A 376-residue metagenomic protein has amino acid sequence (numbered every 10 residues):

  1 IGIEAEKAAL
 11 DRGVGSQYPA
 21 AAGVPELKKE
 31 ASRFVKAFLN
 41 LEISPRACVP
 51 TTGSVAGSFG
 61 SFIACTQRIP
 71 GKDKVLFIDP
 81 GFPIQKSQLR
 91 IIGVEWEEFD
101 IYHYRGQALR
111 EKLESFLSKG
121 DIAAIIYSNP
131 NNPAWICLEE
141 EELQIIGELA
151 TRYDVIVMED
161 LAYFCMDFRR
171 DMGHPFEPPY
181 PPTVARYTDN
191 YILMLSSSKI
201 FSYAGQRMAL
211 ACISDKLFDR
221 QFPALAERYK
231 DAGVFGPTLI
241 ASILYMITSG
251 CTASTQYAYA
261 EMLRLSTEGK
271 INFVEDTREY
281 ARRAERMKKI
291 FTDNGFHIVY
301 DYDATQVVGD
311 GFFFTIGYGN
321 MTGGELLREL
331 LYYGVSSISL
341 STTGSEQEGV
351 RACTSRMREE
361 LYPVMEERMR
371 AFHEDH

Functional and structural regions predicted by a protein language model:
I1, V55, F82-P83, H103-Y104 (+10 more regions): Short, solvent-exposed loop/turn segments at secondary-structure junctions
I1-P19, A37, V155, Y245-I247 (+3 more regions): N-terminal "arm"/small-domain region of PLP-dependent enzymes with the aminotransferase-like
E4-K7, Y187-R278: Conserved core segment of the aminotransferase class I/II
D11-Y153, M158, F164-Y187, I192: Conserved core of the PLP fold type I
A22, P50, F168-R169, F201 (+2 more regions): A short beta-turn/loop motif at secondary-structure boundaries
P25, R33, A37, L41-S44 (+2 more regions): PLP-dependent enzyme catalytic core of the Aspartate aminotransferase-like
G81, A253-Q256, A260, F273-T292 (+1 more regions): Conserved glycine-rich beta-strand-loop-beta hairpin in the small C-terminal domain of fold type I
